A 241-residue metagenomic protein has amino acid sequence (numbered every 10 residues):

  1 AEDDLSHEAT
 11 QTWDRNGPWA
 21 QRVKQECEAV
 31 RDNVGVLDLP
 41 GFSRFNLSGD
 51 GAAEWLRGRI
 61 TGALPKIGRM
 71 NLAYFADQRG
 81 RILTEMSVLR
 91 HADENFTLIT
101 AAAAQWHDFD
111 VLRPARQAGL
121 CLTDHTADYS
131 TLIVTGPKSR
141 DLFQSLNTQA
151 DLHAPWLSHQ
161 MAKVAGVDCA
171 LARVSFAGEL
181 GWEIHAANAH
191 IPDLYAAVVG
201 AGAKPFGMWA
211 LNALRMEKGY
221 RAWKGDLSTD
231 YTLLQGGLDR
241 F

Functional and structural regions predicted by a protein language model:
A1-F241: Glycine/proline-enriched, intrinsically flexible loops and inter-domain linkers
